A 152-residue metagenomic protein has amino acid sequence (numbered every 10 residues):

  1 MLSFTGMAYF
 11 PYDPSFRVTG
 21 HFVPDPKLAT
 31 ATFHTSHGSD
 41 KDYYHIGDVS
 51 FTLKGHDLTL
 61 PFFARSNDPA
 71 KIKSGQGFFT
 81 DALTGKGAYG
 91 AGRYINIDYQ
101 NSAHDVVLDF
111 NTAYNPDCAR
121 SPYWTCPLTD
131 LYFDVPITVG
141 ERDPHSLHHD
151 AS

Functional and structural regions predicted by a protein language model:
M1-T30, H37, K41-Y43, G47 (+1 more regions): N-terminal domain-onset segments
D13, Y44-I46, G90-G92, A103 (+1 more regions): Short beta-strand-initiation
T19-H21, T52-K54, P61-F63, T80 (+4 more regions): A structural detector for beta-sheet-dominated domains
P24, S66, L83-G85, Y114-P116 (+1 more regions): Short loop/turn segments at secondary-structure transitions that flank enzyme active sites
T35-G90: Mid-length scaffold segments of soluble, non-membrane domains
H56-L60, R93, V106, F133-V135: Short beta-strand segments
Q76-P116: Acidic, glycine-rich flexible loop segments
D105-V107, N111-S152: Extended, aromatic/histidine-rich regions of cofactor-dependent oxidoreductases associated with respiratory
